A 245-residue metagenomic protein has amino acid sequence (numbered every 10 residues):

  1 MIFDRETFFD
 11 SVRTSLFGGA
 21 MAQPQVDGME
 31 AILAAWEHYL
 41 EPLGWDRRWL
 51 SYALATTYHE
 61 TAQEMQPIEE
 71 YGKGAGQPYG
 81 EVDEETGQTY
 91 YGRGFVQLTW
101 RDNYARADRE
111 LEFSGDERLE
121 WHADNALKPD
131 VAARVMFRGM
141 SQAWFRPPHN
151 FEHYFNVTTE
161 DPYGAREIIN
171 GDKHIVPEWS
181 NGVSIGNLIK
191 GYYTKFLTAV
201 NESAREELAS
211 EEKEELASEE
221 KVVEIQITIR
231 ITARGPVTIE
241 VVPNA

Functional and structural regions predicted by a protein language model:
I2-A31, L40, W49-M140: Peptidoglycan-targeting cell-wall enzymes and recognition modules
G44: Metal- and O2-centered redox machinery and metal/ROS homeostasis
T57-E60, N150-P177: Acidic helix/loop microenvironments that form the catalytic cleft of cell-wall polysaccharide enzymes
A133-V157, D161: GST-like fold's C-terminal all-alpha helical module
I175-Y192: A short acidic/glycine-rich loop-to-helix N-cap element
K190-V200: Protruding loop/beta-arch "assembly-hinge" segments enriched in small, turn-prone residues
E206-E207, E211-E215, E219-K221: Intrinsically disordered, low-complexity segments used as extracellular stalks/linkers and nuclear/regulatory IDRs
A217-A245: Short, low-complexity, charged amphipathic interaction modules
